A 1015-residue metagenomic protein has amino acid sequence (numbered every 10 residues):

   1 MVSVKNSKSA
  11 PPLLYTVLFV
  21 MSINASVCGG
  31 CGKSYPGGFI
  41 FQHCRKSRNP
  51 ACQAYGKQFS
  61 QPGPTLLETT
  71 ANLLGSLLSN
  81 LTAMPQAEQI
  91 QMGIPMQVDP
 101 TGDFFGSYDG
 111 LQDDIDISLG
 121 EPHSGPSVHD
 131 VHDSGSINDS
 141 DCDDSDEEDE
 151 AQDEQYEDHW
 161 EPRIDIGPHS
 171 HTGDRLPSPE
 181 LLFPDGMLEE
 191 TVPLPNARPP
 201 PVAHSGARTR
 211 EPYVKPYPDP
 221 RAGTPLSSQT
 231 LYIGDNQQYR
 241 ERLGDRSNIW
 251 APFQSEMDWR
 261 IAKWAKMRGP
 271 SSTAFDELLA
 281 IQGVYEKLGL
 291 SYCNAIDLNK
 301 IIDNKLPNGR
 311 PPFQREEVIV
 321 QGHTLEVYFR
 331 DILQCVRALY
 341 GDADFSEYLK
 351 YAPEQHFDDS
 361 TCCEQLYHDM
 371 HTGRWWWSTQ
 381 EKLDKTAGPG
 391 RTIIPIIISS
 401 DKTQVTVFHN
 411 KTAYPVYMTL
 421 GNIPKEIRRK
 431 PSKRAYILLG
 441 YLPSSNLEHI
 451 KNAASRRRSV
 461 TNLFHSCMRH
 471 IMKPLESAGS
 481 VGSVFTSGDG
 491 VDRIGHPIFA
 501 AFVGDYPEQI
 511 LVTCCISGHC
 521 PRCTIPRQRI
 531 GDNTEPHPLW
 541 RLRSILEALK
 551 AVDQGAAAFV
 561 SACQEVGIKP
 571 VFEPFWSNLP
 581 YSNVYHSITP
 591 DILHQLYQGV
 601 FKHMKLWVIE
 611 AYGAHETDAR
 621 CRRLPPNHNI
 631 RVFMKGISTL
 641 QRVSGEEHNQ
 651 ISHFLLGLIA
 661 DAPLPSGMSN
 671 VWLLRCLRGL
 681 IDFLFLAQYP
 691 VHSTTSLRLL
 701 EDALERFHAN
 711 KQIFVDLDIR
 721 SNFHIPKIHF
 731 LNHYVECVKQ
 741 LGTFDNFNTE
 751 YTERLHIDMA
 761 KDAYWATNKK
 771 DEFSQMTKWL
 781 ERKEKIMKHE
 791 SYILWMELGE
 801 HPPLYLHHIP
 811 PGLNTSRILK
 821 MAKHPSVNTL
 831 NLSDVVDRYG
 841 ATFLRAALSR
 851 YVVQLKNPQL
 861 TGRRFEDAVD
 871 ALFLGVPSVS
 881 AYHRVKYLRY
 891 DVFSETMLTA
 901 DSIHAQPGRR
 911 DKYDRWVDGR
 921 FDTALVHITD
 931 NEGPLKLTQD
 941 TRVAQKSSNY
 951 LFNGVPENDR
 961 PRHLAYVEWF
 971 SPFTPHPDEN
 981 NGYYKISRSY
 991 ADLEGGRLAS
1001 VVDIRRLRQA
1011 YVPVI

Functional and structural regions predicted by a protein language model:
S22-S26, P36-S60: C-terminal recognition-helix end and immediately following basic linker of small zinc-binding "finger" domains
S26, G518, A965: Cys/His-enriched microdomains
C28-C31, C520: Short cysteine-rich clusters marking metal-coordination/redox-active sites
S34, F59, L73, L77-S178 (+7 more regions): Terminal interaction-prone segments of large eukaryotic proteins
P200-L290, N294-D297: N-terminal-proximal low-complexity accessory segments that begin disordered and transition into the first
L278, S400-D401, I471, C520 (+4 more regions): Short, conserved catalytic/metal-binding motifs centered on acidic residues
Y328, V336, D344-I398, P443 (+3 more regions): Charged (Asp/Glu and Lys/Arg) segments that form or flank catalytic channels of large polymer- and nucleotide-handling
T412-S480, N533-S561, R942, K946-I1015: E2/UBC-UEV (E2-variant) core
